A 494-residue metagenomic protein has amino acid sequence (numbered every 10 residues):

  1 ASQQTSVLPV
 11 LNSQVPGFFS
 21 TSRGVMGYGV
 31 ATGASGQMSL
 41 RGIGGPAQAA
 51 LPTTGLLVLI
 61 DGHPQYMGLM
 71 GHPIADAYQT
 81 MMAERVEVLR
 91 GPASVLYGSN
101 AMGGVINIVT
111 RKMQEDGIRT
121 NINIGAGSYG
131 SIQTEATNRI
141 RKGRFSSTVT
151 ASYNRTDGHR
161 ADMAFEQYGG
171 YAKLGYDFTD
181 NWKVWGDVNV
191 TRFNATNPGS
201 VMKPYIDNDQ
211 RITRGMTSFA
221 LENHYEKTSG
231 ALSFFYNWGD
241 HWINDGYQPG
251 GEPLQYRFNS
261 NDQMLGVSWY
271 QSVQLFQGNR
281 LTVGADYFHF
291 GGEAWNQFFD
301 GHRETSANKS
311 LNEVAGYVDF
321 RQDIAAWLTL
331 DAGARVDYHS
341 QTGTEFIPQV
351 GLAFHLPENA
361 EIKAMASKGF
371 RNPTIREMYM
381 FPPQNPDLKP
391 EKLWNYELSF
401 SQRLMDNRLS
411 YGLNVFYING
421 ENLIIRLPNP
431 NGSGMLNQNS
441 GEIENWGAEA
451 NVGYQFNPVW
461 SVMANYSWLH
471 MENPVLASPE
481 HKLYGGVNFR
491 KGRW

Functional and structural regions predicted by a protein language model:
L8-N12, G55-L56, H63-R90, S433: Short acidic/polar hinge/loop motifs at secondary-structure boundaries that mediate gating or recognition
L11-H63: Extracytoplasmic beta-strand/coil segments of soluble accessory domains associated with Gram-negative outer-membrane
V105, V109-I140, T150-A151, T156-M163: Short strand-turn segments of transmembrane beta-barrel domains in outer membranes, especially the first one or two
I124-S128, K142-R144, Y153-D157, V190-N194 (+12 more regions): Transmembrane beta-strands of outer-membrane beta-barrel pores
R144-F145, K227, A231-D245, G292-E293 (+4 more regions): Membrane-embedded beta-barrel scaffold of Gram-negative outer-membrane proteins
R144-T148, N181-G186, Y225-A231, G278-L281 (+5 more regions): Repeated loop/turn-to-beta-strand initiation elements of outer-membrane beta-barrel proteins
T156-M163, Q167, N181-M264, R303 (+1 more regions): Flexible loop and strand-edge segments within Gram-negative outer membrane beta-barrel domains
D323-A326, V415-N419, Q438-W494: Gram-negative outer-membrane beta-barrel transporters
